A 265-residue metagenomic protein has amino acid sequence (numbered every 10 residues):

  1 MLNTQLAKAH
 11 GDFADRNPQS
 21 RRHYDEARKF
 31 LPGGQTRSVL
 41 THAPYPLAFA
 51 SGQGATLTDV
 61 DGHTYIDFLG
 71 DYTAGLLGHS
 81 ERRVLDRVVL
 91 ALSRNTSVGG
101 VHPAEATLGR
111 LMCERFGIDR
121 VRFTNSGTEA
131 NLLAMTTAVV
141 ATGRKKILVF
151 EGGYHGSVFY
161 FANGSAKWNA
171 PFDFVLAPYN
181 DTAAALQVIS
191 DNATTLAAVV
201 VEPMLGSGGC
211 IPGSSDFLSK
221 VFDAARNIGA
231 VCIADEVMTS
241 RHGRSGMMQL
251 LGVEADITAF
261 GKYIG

Functional and structural regions predicted by a protein language model:
N3-S51: Active-site-adjacent loop/helix segments that line or gate small-molecule/cofactor pockets in enzymes
A7, I66-L69, A198-M204: Short beta-strands and strand-loop turn motifs
G33-Q35, T128-E129, G153-V158, S240 (+1 more regions): Conserved A3 ("GATE") glycine/threonine-rich loop of ANL adenylate-forming enzymes
P46-D67: Active-site and channel-lining beta-strand-loop segments that bind or position nucleotide-derived/phosphorylated
T64-A141: Glycine-rich loop-to-alpha-helix module at the N-terminal edge of alpha/beta enzyme cores
T107-A198, L205: PLP-dependent aspartate aminotransferase-fold enzymes
G164-G265: Conserved PLP-enzyme active-site core in the AAT-like
